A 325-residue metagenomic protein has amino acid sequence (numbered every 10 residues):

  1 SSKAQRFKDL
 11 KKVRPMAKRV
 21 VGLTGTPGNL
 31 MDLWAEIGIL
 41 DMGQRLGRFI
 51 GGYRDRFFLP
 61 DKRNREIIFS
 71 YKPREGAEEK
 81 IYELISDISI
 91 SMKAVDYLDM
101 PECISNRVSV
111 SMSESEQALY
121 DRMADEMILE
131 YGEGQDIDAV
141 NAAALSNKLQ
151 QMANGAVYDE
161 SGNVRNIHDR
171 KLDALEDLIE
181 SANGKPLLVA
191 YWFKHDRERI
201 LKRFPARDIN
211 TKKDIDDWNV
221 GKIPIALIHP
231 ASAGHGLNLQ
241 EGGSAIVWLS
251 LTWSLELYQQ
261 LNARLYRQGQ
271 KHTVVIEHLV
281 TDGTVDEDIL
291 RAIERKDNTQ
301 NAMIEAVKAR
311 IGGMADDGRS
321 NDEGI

Functional and structural regions predicted by a protein language model:
Q5-K18, G25, R45-G184, I276 (+1 more regions): Inter-lobe coupling linker of SF2 helicases/translocases
R14-K18, I37, I223, G242-G243: Short, well-ordered alpha-helix to beta-strand connector turns
A17-L30, G38: Conserved helicase ATPase motor motifs in RecA-like P-loop NTPase domains
N29-D41, K80-L84, D121, I200: PAPS/PAP-binding and catalytic site of the sulfotransferase fold
P186-F193: Conserved RecA-like ASCE P-loop NTPase motor core of nucleic-acid helicases/translocases
R197, P205-K296: Conserved RecA-like P-loop NTPase helicase motor core
T273-V275, L279-I325: Non-catalytic, charged low-complexity extensions flanking SF2 helicase motor domains
